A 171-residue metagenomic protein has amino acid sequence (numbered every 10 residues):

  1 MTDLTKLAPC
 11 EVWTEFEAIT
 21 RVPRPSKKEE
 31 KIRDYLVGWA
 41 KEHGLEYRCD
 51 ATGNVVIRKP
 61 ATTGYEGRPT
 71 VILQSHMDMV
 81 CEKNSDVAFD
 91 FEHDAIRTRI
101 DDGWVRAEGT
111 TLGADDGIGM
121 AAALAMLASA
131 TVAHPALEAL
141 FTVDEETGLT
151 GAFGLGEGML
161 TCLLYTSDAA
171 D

Functional and structural regions predicted by a protein language model:
L4-G103: Acidic/His- and Gly-rich active-site-bordering loop/insert found across diverse amide/peptide-bond hydrolases
V22, S26, R106-D115, L163-L164: Flexible, glycine/proline-enriched loop segments at strand-loop-helix junctions that form or flank small-ligand binding
T52-K59, P135-E145: Short, glycine/charge-rich beta-strand/loop segments that flank catalytic centers and engage negatively charged groups
Y65-A136, F141, F153-G156: Active-site metal-coordination/substrate-binding segment of hydrolases, especially metallo-dependent peptidases
G148-G151: Glycine-rich phosphate- or other oxyanion-binding loops that anchor nucleotides, phosphorylated ligands
L160: Active-site loop/lid in soluble adenylation, ligation, and acyl-transfer enzymes
Y165-D171: Conserved small/polar residues in nucleotide/adenosyl-binding loops
